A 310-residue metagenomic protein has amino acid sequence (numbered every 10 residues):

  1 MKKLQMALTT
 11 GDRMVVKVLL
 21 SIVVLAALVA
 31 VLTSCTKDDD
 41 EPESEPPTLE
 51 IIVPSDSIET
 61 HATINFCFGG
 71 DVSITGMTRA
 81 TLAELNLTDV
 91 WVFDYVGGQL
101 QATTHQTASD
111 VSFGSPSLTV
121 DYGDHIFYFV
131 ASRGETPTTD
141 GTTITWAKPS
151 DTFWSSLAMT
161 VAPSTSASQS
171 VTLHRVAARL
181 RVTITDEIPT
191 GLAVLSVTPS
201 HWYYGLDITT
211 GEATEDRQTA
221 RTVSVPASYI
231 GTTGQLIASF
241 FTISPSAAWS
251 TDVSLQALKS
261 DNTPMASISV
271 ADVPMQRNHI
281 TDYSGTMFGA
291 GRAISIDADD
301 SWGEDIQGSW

Functional and structural regions predicted by a protein language model:
M1-T33: Sec-dependent bacterial lipoprotein signal peptides
K3, V29-D71, N278, R292-W310: Bacterial Sec-dependent N-terminal signal peptides
D39, I52, W146-E187, V270-W310: Extracellular beta-sheet/turn segments enriched in Thr/Pro/Gly and aliphatic residues
E59, L85, R175-A177: Short, surface-exposed loop/turn motifs at beta-strand boundaries within globular domains
T63-N65, W91, Y128, S168-S170 (+3 more regions): Beta-strand secondary-structure signal
F66-F68, D94, A131, A158-V161 (+5 more regions): Hydrophobic side chains in beta-strands
F68-G70, T78, D186: Short solvent-exposed capping/turn motifs at the termini of beta-strands
I74-G141, G191-H279, E304-W310: Tryptophan-paired
